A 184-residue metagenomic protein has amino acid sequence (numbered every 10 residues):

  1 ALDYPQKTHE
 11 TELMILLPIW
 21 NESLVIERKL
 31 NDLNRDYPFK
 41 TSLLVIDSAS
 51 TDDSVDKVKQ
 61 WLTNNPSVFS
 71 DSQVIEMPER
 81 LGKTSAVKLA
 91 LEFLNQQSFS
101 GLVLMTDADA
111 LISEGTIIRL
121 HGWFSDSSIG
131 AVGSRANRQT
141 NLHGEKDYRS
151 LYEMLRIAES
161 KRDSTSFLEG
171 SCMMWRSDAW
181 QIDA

Functional and structural regions predicted by a protein language model:
A1-H9, E159-S160: N-terminal membrane-anchoring/stem segments of glycan-assembly enzymes
E12-M14, S42: Cell-envelope/extracellular polymer assembly enzymes that use nucleotide-activated donors
L24-R28, D52-W61, V87, G115: Acidic helix N-cap motif at the loop->helix transition within catalytic regions of sugar-transfer enzymes
N31-K40: Short, acidic, metal-binding catalytic loop of nucleotide-sugar glycosyltransferases
D47-V58, E79, A110: A conserved acidic beta->alpha catalytic loop
M77-Q97: Glycine-rich, basic loop-to-helix element that forms the pyrophosphate-binding segment of sugar-nucleotide handling
V103: Short aromatic/hydrophobic "clamp" motif used to bind/position activated sugar donors
E114-K146: Conserved donor NDP-sugar-binding/catalytic core segment of glycosyltransferases
